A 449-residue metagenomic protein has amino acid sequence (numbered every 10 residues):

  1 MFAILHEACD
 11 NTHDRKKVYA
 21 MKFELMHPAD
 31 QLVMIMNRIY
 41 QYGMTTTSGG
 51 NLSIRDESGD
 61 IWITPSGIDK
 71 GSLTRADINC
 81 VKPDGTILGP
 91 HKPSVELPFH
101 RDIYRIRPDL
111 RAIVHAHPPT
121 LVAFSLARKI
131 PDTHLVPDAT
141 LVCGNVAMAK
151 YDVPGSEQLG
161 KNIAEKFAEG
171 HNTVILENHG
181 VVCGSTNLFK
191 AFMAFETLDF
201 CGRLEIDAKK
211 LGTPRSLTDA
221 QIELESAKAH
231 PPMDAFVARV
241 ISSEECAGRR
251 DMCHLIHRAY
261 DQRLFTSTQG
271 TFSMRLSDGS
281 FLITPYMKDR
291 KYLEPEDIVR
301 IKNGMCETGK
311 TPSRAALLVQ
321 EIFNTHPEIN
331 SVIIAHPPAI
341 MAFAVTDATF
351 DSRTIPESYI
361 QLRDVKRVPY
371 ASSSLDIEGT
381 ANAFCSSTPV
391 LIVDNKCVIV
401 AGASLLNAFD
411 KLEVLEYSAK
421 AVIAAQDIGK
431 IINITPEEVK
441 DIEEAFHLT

Functional and structural regions predicted by a protein language model:
Y19-T449: Glycine-rich flexible loops
